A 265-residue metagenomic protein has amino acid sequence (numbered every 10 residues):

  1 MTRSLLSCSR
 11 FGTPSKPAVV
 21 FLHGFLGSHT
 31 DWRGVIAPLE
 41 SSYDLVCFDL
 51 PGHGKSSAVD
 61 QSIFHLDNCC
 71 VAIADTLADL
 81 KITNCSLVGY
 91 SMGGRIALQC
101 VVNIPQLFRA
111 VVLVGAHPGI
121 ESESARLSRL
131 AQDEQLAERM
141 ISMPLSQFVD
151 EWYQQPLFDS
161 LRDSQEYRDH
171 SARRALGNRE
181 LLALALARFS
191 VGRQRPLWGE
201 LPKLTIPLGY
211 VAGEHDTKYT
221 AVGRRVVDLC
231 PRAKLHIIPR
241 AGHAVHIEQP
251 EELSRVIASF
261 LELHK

Functional and structural regions predicted by a protein language model:
L6-A58: Conserved HGGG/HGGXW glycine-rich cap/lid loop of the alpha/beta-hydrolase fold
G34-A37, V46-V88, R255: Active-site loop/oxyanion-hole signature of alpha/beta-hydrolase fold enzymes
D49-G54, H117, A241-G242: Short beta-to-alpha linker loops that shape the active-site pocket of alpha/beta-hydrolase fold enzymes
G89, G93, A97: Gly/Ala-rich beta-loop-alpha elbow adjacent to hydrolase catalytic centers
Q99-V102, R109-M140: Flexible "cap/lid" loop of the alpha/beta hydrolase fold
A175, E180-R225: Conserved serine/cysteine hydrolase catalytic core
V227-H243: Catalytic histidine neighborhood in serine/cysteine hydrolases with alpha/beta-hydrolase-type architecture
A241-P250, S254: Catalytic histidine-centered segment of alpha/beta-hydrolase-like enzymes
